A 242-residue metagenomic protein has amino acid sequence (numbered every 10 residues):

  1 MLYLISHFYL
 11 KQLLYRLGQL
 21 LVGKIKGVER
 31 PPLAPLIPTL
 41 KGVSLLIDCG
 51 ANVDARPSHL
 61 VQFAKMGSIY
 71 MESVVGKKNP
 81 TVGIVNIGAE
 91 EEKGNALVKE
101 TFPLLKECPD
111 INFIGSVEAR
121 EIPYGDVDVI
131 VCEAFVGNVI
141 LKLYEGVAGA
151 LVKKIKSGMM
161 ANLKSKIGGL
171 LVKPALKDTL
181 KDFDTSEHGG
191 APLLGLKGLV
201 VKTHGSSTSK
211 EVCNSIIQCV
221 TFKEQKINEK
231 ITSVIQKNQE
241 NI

Functional and structural regions predicted by a protein language model:
M1-H59, F63: Glycine/threonine-rich beta-strand-loop-alpha-helix active-site module that forms ligand/phosphate-binding
L2-S6, L46-N52, T81-G88, L199-T203: Short glycine-rich or small-residue beta-strand-to-loop segments that form or flank ligand, phosphate, metal/Fe-S
L4-S6, I47, N112-S116, C132: General beta-strand structural signal in soluble alpha/beta enzymes
S6-H7, I84, V131, S215: Buried hydrophobic positions in well-ordered alpha/beta secondary-structure cores of metabolic enzymes
F8-L13, A89-E90, F135-N138, S206: Short glycine-rich anion-binding loops that position phosphate/pyrophosphate groups of nucleotides and phosphorylated
G18-R30, I37-I47, D126-I130, A134-I242: Glycine-rich phosphate/nucleotide-binding loop
L21-K24, L33-P38, A51, Y70-G76 (+2 more regions): A generic local secondary-structure boundary/capping motif
V53-A119, D128: Glycine-rich phosphate/diphosphate-binding loop of Rossmann-like nucleotide-binding domains
